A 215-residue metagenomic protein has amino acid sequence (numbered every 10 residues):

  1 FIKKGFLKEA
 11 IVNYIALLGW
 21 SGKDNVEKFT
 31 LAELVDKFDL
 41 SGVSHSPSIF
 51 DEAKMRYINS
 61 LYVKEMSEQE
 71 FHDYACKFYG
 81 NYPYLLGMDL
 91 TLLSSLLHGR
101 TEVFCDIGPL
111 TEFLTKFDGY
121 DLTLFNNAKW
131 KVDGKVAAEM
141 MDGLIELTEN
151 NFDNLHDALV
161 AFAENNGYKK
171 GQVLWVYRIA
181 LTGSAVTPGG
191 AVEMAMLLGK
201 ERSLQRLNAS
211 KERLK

Functional and structural regions predicted by a protein language model:
F1-V63, L174-V186, A209-S210: Alpha-helical recognition segments enriched in aromatics with Gly/Pro capping that present substrate-recognition
K3, K23, S60-K64, E102 (+5 more regions): Amphipathic alpha-helical interaction elements
A10, K54, F71, D89-L96 (+3 more regions): Residue-level detector of well-ordered alpha-helical segments, enriched for hydrophobic/aromatic packing positions
K23-V26, P47, L85-D89, K169 (+2 more regions): Short, surface-exposed helix-loop/turn micro-motifs enriched in polar/charged residues
E68-N166: Small-residue-rich helix-loop
E149-K215: Charged substrate- and nucleic-acid-binding regions of tRNA-handling and nucleotidyl-transfer enzymes, centered on
